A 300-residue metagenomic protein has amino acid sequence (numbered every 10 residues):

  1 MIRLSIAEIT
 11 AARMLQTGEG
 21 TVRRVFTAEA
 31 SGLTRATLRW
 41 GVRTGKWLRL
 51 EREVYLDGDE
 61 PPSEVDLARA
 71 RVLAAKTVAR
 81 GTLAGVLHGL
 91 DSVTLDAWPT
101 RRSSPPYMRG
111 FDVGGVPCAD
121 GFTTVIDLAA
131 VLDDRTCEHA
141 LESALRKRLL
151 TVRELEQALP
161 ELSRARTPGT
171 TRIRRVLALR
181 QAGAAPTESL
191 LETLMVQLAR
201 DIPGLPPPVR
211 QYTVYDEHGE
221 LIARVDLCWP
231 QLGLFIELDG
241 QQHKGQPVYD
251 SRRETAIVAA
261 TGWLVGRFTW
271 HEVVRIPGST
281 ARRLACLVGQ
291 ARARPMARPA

Functional and structural regions predicted by a protein language model:
M1-R172, G289-A300: Short gly/ser-rich loop at a beta-strand->alpha-helix junction or flexible surface loop bordering the NTP-binding
L145, L149-A300: Surface segments flanking catalytic/ligand-binding clefts of nucleic-acid enzymes
